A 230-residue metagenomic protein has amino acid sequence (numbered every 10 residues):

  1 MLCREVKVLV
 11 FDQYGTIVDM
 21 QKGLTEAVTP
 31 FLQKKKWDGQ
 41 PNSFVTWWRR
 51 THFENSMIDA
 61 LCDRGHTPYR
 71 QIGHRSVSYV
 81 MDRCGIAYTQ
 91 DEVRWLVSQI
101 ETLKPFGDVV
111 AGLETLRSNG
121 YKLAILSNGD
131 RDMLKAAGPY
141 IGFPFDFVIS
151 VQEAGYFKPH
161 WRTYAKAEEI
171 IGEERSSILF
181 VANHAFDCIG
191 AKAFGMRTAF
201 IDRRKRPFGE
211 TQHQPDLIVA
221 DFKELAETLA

Functional and structural regions predicted by a protein language model:
M1-L9, V110, E114, L126 (+1 more regions): Asp-based, Mg2+/Mn2+-dependent phosphohydrolase catalytic module
M1-R50, R83: Active-site neighborhood of HAD-like aspartate-dependent phosphohydrolases
E26-P30, W47, R75-Y79, W95 (+4 more regions): Alpha-helical elements of Rossmann-like donor-binding domains used by nucleotide-donor carbohydrate transfer enzymes
Q33-Q40, R83-Y88, I141-P144, G172-E173: Short helix-capping segments at alpha-helix termini
R50-R94: A metal-dependent, Asp-based hydrolase signature
I86, F106, Y121, M196: Short phosphate-binding/catalytic loops that engage adenosine nucleotides
W95-T102: Surface-exposed cleft-lining segments at the edges of enzyme active sites
